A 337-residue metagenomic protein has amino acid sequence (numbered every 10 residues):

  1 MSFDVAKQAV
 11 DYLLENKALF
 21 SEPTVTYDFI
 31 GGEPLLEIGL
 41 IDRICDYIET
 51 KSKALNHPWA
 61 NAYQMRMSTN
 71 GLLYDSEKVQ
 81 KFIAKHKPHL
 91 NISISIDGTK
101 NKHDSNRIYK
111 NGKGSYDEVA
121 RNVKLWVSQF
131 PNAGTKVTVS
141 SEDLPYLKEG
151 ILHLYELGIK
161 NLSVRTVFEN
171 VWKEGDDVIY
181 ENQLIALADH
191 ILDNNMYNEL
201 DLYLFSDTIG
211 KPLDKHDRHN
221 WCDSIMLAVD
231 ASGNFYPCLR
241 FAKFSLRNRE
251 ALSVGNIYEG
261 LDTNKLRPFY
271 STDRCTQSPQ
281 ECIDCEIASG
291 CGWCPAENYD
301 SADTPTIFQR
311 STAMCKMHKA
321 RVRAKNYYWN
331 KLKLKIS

Functional and structural regions predicted by a protein language model:
F3-A6, V10, L14-I30, E37-V167: Radical SAM/AdoMet-radical enzyme domain recognition
N101-N106, N161-Y180, D201-K215, A242-A251: Flexible glycine/acidic-rich beta-alpha junction loops that bind and position SAM and/or redox cofactors in anaerobic
N182-K211, R240-G292: C-terminal accessory region of radical SAM enzymes
N220-D223: Short, small/polar residue-rich loop motifs at catalytic or cofactor-binding pockets
D230: Short, acidic, Ser/Thr-enriched surface-loop or helix-capping motifs
L246, Q277-S337: Radical SAM enzyme core and accessory elements
